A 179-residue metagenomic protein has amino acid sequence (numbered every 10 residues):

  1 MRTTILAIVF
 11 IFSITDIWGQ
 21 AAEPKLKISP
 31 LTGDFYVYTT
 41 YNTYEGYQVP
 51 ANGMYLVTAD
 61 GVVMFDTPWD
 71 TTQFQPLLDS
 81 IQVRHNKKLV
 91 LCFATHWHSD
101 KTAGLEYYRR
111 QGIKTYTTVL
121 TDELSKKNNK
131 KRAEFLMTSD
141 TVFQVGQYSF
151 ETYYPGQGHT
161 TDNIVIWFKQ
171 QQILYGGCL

Functional and structural regions predicted by a protein language model:
M1-A22: Bacterial Sec-dependent N-terminal signal peptides
A22-L26, P30-L31, Y116-D162, F168-Q170: Metallo-beta-lactamase
P30-D79, I166-W167, I173-C178: Conserved beta-strand hairpin/beta-sheet module of binuclear metal-dependent hydrolase folds, prominently
Y36-Y38, F93, Y116, F135-M137 (+1 more regions): Hydrophobic/aromatic beta-strand patches that form the interior of the parallel beta-sheet core in alpha/beta enzyme
V49, G104-L105, Q111, K127-N128 (+1 more regions): Short, solvent-exposed loop/turn and secondary-structure capping segments
P50, T71-Q73, W97-A103, D122-S125 (+1 more regions): Active-site environment of divalent metal-dependent phosphoester hydrolases
T58-V63, T72-Y116: Active-site metal-binding motif and surrounding structural segment of the metallo-beta-lactamase
